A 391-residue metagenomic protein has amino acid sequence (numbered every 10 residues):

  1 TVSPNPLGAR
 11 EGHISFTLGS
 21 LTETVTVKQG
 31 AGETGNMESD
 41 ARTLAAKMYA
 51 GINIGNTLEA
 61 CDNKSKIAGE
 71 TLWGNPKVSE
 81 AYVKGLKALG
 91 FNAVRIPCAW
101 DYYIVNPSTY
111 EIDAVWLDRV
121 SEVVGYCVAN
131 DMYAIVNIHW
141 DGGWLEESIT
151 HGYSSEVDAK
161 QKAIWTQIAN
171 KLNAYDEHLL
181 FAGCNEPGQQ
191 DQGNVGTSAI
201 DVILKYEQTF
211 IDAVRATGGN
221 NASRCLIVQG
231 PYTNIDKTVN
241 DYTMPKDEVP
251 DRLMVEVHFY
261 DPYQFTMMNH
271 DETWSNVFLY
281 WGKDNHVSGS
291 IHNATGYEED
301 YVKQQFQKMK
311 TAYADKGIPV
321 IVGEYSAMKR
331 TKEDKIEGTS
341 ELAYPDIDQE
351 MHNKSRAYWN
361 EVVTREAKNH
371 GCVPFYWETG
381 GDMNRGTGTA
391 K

Functional and structural regions predicted by a protein language model:
V2, G8-G19: A short beta-strand micro-motif common to beta-rich folds, especially ectodomain repeats
L21-G32: C-terminal edge beta-strand
E33-A41: A short, compositionally biased domain-edge/stem linker segment
S39, A45-C225, G230-V239, T379-M383: Active-site mouth of glycoside hydrolases
R42, Y49-N63, V257-W274, K332: Short, solvent-exposed beta-strand-terminating loops
H151-A159, T197, D201, N240-D247 (+3 more regions): Short, electropositive alpha-helical surface patch
A159-E299, K303-M328, N369-C372: Active-site region of glycoside hydrolase catalytic domains
N293-K391: Substrate-binding cleft of secreted/luminal carbohydrate-active enzymes
